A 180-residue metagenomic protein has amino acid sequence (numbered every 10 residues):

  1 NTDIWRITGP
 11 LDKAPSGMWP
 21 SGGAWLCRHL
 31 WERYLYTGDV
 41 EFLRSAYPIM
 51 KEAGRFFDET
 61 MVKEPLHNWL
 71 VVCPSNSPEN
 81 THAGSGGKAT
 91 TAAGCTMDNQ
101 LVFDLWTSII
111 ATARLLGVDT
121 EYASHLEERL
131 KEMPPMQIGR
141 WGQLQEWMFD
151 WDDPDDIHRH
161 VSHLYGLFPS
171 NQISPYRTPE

Functional and structural regions predicted by a protein language model:
N1, W25, L70-P74: Structural recognition of the beta-strand scaffold that forms the well-ordered cores of secreted hydrolase catalytic
N1-K13, N80-T91: Aromatic- and acidic-residue-enriched carbohydrate-binding clefts of CAZyme catalytic domains
W5-Y36, V40, R44, T96-E180: Active-site core of glycosidic bond-cleaving carbohydrate-active enzymes
R44-K51, L70, S124: An alpha-helix initiation/capping motif
I49-E64, R129-W141: Long, well-ordered core segments of solenoidal/helical folds
E52-T112: Acidic/histidine-rich catalytic neighborhood
